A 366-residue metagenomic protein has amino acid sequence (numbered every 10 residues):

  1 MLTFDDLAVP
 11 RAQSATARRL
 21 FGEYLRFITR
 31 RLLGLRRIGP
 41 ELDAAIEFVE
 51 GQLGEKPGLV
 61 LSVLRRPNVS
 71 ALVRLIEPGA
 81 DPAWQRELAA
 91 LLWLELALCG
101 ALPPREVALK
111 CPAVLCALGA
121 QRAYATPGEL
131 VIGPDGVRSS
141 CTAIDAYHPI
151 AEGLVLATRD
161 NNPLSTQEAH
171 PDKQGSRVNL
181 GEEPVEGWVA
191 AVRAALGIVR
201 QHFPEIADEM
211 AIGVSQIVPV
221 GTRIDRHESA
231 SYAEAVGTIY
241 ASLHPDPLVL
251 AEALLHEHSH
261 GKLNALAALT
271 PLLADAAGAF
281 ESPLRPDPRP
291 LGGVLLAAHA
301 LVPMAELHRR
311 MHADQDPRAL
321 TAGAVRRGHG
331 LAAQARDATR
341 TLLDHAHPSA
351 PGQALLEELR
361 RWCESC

Functional and structural regions predicted by a protein language model:
M1-I217, G330-C366: Type-3 copper protein
A169, S176-N179, R193-A194, A230-A235 (+2 more regions): Extended, composition-driven regions rather than compact fold-specific motifs
L196, F203, G221-R223, L243-P245 (+1 more regions): Short, flexible loop/turn elements at secondary-structure junctions
Q216-V236: Catalytic zinc-binding patch centered on the HExxH motif and its immediate surroundings that defines zinc-dependent
E234, H244-A253, G261-G292: Post-HEXXH active-site segment of zinc metalloproteases
H260, N264, A268, E306-A313: Short, well-ordered loop/turn and helix-capping segments at boundaries between secondary-structure elements and domains
G278-D316: Post-HExxH zinc-binding segment in Zn-dependent metallohydrolases
R289, E306-D337: Long, charge-rich alpha-helical interaction segments
